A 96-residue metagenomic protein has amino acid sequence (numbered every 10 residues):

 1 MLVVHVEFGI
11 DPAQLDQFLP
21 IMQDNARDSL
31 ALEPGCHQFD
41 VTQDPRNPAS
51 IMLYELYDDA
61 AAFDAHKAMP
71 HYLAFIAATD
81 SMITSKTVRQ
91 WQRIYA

Functional and structural regions predicted by a protein language model:
M1-L2, A96: Absolute protein N-terminus
L2-G9, Q38-K67: Short, well-ordered beta-strand segments in beta-rich or mixed alpha/beta enzyme and ligand-binding folds
G9, L15-Q17, Q23, P45 (+1 more regions): Short, polar/acidic, helix-capping and beta-turn segments at strand->helix junctions that line the mouths
A13-D16, P48, H66-L73: Residues at secondary-structure transition points
Q14-Q38: Short amphipathic alpha-helical segments
L19-M22, H66-K67, I76-T79: Short, flexible helix/strand-to-coil boundary loops that buttress conserved ligand/catalytic motifs in alpha/beta
D40-A49, A74-A96: Glycine-rich beta-strand-turn "strand-cap" elements at beta-sheet edges
